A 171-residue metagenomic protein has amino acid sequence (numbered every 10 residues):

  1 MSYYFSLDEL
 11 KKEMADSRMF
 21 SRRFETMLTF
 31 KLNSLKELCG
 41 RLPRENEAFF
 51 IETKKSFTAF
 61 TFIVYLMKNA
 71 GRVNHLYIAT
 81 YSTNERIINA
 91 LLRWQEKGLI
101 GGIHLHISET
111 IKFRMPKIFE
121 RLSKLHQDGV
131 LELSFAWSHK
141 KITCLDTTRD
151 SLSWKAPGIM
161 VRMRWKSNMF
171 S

Functional and structural regions predicted by a protein language model:
M1-V73, E96-K97, D146, M160: N-terminal localization/anchoring segments of enzymes in phospholipid and broader phosphate metabolism
K31-N33, T58-T61, I87, K124-H126 (+2 more regions): Short amphipathic alpha-helical surface micro-motifs
R41-R44, I107-R114, E120-L122, L131-S134 (+1 more regions): Long, compositionally biased, intrinsically disordered segments
I51-S56, T80-S82, K166-S171: Short, exposed beta-strand "edge-strand" segments with a Pro/Gly-rich flavor and a Y/T-containing core
F57-A59, K112-F113, F135-I142: A short acidic, often aromatic-flanked loop/helix-cap motif at beta-alpha or helix-coil junctions that lines enzyme
A59-H126: Primarily the HKD phosphodiesterase
L76, V130-S171: HKD (HxKxxxxD) catalytic microenvironment of the phospholipase D
